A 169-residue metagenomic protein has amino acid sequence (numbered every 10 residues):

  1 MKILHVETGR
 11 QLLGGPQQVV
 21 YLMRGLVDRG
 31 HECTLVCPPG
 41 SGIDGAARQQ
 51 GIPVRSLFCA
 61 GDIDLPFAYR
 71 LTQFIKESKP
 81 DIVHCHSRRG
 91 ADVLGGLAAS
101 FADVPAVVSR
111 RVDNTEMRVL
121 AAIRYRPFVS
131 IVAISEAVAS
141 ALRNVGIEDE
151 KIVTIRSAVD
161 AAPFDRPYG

Functional and structural regions predicted by a protein language model:
H5-P66: N-terminal strand-loop element at the rim of the active site of nucleotide-sugar-dependent glycosyltransferases
G15-Q18, P38, H86, A133-S135 (+2 more regions): Replace "coordinates the UDP/GDP/TDP-sugar" with "coordinates nucleotide-activated sugar donors
E32-T34, V54, A106, D149-I152: Hydrophobic anchor at the start of a short beta-strand that flanks the dinucleotide cofactor-binding loop
P38, R48-P53, F58-V83, V93 (+4 more regions): An amphipathic, basic-hydrophobic alpha-helix
G42-I43, G90-A91, A137-A139: Alpha-helix capping/helix-boundary segments
P66, S140-N144, D149-K151, A158-G169: Acidic anion/phosphate-binding donor-loop and adjacent secondary structure in glycosyltransferase catalytic cores
C85-D92, R110-D113: Short His-centered aromatic/hydrophobic patch
S100, P105-E136, S140, V145-I147: A conserved, positively charged/aromatic
